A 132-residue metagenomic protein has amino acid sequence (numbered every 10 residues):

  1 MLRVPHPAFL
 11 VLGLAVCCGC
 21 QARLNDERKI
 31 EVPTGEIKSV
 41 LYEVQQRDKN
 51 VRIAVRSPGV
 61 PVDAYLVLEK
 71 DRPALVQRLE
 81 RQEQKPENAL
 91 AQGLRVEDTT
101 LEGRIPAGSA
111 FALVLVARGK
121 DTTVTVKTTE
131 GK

Functional and structural regions predicted by a protein language model:
M1-C18: Sec-dependent bacterial lipoprotein signal peptides
G19-R23: Bacterial signal peptide processing site
L24-P33, G59-D98, T123: Surface-exposed beta-strand/loop patches in noncatalytic accessory domains and peripheral targeting/linker segments
E31-R52, V67: Non-catalytic, beta-strand-enriched accessory regions in extracellular/secretory proteins and membrane protein
V40-V44, N88-A107: Beta-sandwich interaction modules
Q46-V55, G103-D121: Noncatalytic modules at the cell exterior or secretory-pathway interfaces, chiefly beta-strand-rich lectin/adhesion
S57-G59, E130: Beta-strand elements of well-folded, non-transmembrane domains
K120-K132: C-terminal interaction-tip segments
